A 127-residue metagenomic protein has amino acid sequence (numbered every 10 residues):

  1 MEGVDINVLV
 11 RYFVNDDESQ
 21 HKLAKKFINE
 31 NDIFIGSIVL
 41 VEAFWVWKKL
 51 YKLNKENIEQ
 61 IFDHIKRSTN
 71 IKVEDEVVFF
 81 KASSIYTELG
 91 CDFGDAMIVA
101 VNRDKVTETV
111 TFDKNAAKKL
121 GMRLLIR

Functional and structural regions predicted by a protein language model:
M1, V99-R127: Acidic, PIN/NYN-like endoribonuclease modules and their adjacent C-terminal/linker elements
M1-I35, Y51-E59, S68, K119 (+1 more regions): Short, well-structured N-terminal submotif of metal-dependent ribonuclease cores
E59-D63, F79-F80: Short, well-structured alpha-helical segments
N70-F112: Active-site neighborhoods of divalent-metal-dependent phosphate/nucleic-acid chemistry enzymes
